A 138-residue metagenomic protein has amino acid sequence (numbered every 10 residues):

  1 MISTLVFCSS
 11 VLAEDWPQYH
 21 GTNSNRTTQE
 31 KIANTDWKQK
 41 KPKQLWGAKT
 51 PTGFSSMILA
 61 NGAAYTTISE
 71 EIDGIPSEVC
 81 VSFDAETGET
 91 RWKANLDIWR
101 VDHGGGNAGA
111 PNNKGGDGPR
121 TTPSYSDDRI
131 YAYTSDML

Functional and structural regions predicted by a protein language model:
M1-T4: Sec-dependent signal peptide recognition, specifically the positively charged N-region followed immediately by
L12-L138: Noncatalytic, solvent-exposed loop/strand surfaces of beta-propeller-type extracellular/periplasmic domains
